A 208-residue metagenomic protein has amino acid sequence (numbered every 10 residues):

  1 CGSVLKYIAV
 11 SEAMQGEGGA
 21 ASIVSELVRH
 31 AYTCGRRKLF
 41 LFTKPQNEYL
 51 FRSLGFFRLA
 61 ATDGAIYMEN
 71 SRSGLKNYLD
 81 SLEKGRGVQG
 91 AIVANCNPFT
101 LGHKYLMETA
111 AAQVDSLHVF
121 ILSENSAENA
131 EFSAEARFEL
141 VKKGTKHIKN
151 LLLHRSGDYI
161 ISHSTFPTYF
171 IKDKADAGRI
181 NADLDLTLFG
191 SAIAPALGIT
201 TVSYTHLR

Functional and structural regions predicted by a protein language model:
C1-S3, Y7-I8: A conserved beta-strand-loop-helix scaffold within acyl/acetyltransferase catalytic domains
I8-G16: A short, internal acetyl-CoA/4′-phosphopantetheine-binding micro-motif in the GNAT/acyltransferase core
G16-R29, K104-L106: Conserved acetyl-CoA-binding loop-helix of GNAT-fold acetyltransferases
A31-T43: Conserved GNAT acetyl-CoA-binding A-motif
K44-A61: Conserved active-site alpha-helix within GNAT-family acetyltransferase domains
G64-K84: C-terminal "cap" of GNAT-fold acetyltransferases
L101-D115: Histidine-anchored nucleotide/phosphate-binding helix
T205-H206: Conserved small/polar residues in nucleotide/adenosyl-binding loops
